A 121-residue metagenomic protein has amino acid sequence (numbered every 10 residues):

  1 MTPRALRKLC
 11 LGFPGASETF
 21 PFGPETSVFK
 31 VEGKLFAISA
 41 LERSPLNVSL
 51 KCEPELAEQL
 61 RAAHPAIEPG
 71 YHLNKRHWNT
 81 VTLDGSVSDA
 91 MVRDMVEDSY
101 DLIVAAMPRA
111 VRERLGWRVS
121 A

Functional and structural regions predicted by a protein language model:
M1-A121: Charge-dense, helix-prone N-terminal extensions
